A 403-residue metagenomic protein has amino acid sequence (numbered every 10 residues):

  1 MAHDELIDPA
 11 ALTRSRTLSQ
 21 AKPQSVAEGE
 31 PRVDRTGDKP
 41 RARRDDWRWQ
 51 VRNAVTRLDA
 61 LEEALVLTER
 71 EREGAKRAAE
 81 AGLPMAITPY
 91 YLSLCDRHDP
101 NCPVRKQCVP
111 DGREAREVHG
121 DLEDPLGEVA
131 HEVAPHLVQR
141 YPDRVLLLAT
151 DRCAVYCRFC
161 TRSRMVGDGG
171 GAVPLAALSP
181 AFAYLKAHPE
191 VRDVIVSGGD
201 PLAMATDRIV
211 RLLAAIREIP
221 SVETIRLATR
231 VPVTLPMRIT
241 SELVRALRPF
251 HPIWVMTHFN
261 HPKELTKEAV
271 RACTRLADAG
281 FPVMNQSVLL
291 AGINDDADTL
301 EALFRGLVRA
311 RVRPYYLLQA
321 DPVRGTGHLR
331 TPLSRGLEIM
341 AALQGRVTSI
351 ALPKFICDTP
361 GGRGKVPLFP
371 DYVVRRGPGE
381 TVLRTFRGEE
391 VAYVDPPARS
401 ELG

Functional and structural regions predicted by a protein language model:
M1-Q139: Flexible, acidic/Gly-rich N-terminal and inter-domain linker regions that tether and position cofactor-handling modules
P84-I87, A130-R162: N-terminal pre-triad scaffold of radical SAM enzymes
Y91, C157, Y315: Conserved, mostly hydrophobic/aromatic
C160-A172: Iron-sulfur (Fe-S) cluster-binding segments and ferredoxin-like electron-carrier domains, especially [2Fe-2S]
G170, P174-A177, H188: Intrinsically disordered, low-complexity linker/loop segments enriched in Gly/Pro and charged/polar residues
S179-D193, L202-V347: Conserved AdoMet/S-adenosylmethionine-binding subsite of the radical SAM
I195-S197: Eukaryotic intrinsically disordered, low-complexity regions
E338-G403: C-terminal accessory regions of radical SAM enzymes
